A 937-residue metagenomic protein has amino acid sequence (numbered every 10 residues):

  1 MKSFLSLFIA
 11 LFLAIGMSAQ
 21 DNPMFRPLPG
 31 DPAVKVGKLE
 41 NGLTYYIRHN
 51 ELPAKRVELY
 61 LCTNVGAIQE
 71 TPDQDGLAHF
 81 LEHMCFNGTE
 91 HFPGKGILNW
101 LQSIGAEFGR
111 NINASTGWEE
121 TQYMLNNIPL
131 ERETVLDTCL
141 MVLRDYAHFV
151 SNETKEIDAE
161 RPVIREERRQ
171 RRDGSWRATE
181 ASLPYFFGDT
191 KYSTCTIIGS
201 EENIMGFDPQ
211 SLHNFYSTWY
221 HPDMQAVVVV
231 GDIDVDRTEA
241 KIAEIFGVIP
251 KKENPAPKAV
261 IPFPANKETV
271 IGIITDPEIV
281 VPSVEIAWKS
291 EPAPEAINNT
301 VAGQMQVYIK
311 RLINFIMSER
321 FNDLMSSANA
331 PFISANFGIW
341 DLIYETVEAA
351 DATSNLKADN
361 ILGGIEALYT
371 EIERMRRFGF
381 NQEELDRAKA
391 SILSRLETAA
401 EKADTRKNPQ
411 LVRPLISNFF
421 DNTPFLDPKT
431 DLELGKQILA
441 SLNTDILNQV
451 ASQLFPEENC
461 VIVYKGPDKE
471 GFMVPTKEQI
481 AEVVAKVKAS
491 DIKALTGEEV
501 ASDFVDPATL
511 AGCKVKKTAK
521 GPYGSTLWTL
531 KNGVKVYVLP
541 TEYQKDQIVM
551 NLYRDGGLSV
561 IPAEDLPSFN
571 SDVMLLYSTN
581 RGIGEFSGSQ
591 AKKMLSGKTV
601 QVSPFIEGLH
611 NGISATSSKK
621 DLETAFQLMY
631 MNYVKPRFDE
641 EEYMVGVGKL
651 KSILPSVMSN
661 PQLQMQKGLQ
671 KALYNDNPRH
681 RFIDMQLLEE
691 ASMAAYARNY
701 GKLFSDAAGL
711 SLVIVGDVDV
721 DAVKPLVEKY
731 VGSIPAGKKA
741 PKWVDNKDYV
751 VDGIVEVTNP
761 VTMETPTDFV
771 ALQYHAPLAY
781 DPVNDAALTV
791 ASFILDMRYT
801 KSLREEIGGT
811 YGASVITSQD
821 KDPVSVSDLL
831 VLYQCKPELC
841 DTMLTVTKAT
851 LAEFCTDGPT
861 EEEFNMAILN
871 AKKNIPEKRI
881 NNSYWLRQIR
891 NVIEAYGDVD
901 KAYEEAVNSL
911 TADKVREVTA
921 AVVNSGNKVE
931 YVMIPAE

Functional and structural regions predicted by a protein language model:
M1-L5: Positively charged n-region of N-terminal signal peptides that target proteins for export
S6-G16: Bacterial N-terminal signal peptides
A19-I47, D234-Y308, N314-E319, S326-A330 (+9 more regions): Proteolytic maturation boundary segments
R48, P53-E70, G76-A78, K95-D145 (+13 more regions): M16 family metallopeptidases and their MPP-like homologs
L77-C85, I313, D572: Active-site His/Glu-centered metal-binding helix of metallohydrolases
W118-T121, R161-R165: Short, structured secondary-structure elements that scaffold catalytic or ligand/cofactor-binding regions
F149, T154-E156, R161-P162, S175 (+5 more regions): Non-catalytic, conformational "gating/processing" segments within enzyme and secreted inhibitor domains
R161, R168-R169, G174-S211, F215-P222 (+4 more regions): Hydrophobic, small-residue-rich alpha-helical packing segments that form membrane-like cores
